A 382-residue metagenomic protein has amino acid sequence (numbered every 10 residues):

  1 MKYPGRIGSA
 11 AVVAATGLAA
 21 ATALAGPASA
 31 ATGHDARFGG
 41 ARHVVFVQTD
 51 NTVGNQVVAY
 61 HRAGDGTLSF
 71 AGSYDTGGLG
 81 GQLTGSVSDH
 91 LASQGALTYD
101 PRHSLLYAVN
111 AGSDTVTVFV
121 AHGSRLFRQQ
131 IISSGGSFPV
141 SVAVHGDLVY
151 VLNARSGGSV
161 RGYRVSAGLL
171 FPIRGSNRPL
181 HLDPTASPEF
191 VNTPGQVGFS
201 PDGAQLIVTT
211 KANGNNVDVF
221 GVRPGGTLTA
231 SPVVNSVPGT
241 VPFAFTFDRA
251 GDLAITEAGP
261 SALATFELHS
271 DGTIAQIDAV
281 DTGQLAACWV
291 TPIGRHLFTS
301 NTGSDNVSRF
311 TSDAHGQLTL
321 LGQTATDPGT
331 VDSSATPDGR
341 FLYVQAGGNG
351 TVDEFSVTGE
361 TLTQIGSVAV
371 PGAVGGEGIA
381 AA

Functional and structural regions predicted by a protein language model:
M1-A31: Secretory targeting and sorting signals
A21-H43, D50-N51, T227, G359: C-terminal region of N-terminal signal peptides and the immediate post-cleavage residues of exported proteins
G33-G40, G78-Y99, S134-L148, L180-G203 (+4 more regions): Beta-rich, blade/repeat-based domains predominating in secreted/periplasmic proteins but also intracellular
Q48-N51, D100-P101, A108-G112, V151-S156 (+7 more regions): Conserved beta-strand positions in repeat-built beta-propeller and related beta-rich domains
Y60-L68, F119-S124, G162-F171, V219-T227 (+3 more regions): Short loop/turn segments immediately following beta-strands, especially the blade-tip and inter-blade linker loops
S69-G78, F127-S133, F171-L182, T229-S236 (+3 more regions): Beta-propeller fold detector
G158-F247, T256: Solenoidal tandem-repeat scaffolds enriched in leucines and small polar residues
G347-A382: Blade-level signature of beta-propeller repeat domains, shared across WD40, Kelch, NHL, RCC1 and BNR/Asp-box propellers
